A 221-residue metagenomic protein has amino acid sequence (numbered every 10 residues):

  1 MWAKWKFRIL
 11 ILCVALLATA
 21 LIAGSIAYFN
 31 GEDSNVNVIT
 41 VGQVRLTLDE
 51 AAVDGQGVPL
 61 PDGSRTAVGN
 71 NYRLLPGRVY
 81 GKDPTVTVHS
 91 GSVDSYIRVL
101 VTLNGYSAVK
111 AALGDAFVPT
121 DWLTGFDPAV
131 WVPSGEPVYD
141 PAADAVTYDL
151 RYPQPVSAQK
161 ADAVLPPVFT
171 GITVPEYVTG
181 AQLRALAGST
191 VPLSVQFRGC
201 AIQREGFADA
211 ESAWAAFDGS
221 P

Functional and structural regions predicted by a protein language model:
M1-V14: N-terminal Sec-pathway targeting helices
A15-S25: Hydrophobic single-pass membrane-targeting/anchoring helices
T19, Y28-P221: Surface-exposed, hydrophilic segments of mature proteins
